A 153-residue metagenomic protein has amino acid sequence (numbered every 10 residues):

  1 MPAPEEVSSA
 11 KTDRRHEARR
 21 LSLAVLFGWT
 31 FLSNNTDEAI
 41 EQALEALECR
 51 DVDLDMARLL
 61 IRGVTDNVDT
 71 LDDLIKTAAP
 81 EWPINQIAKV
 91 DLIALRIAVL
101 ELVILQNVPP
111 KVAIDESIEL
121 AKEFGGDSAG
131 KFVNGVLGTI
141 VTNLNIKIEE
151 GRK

Functional and structural regions predicted by a protein language model:
M1-I93, I97-F124, S128-G130, N134-K153: N-terminal interaction/assembly modules
